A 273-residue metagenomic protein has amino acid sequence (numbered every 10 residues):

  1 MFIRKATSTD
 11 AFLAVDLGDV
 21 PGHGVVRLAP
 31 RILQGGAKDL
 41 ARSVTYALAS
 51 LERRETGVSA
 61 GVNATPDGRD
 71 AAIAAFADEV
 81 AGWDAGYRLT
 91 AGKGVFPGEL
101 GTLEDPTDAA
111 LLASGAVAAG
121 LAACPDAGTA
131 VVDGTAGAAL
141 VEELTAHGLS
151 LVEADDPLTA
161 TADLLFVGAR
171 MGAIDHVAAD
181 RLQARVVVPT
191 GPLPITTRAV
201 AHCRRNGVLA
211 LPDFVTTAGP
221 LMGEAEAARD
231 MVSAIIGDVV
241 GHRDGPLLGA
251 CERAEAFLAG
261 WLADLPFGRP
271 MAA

Functional and structural regions predicted by a protein language model:
M1-D108: N-terminal ligand-binding/catalytic initiation module
V26, R185-A273: Adenosine-phosphate binding glycine-rich loop
I32-L48, F76-W83, L103-A109, A119-A123 (+4 more regions): Change "in soluble alpha/beta enzymes" to "in soluble alpha/beta proteins
L48-E55, G86-G92, A127-T129, V152-A154 (+2 more regions): Flexible, glycine/charged-enriched surface loops at secondary-structure junctions
T107-F166: Glycine-rich phosphate/diphosphate-binding loop of Rossmann-like nucleotide-binding domains
L165-G172, T190-P194: A general structural motif
M171-V187: Rossmann-fold NAD(P) dinucleotide-binding segment
